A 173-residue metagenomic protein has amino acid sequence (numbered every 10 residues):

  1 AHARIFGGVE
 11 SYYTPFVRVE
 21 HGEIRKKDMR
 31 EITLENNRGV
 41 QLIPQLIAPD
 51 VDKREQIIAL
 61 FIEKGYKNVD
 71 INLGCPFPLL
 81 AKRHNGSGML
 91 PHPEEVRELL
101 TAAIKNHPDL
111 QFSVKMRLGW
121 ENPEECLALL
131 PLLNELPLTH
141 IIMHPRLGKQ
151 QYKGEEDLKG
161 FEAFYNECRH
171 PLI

Functional and structural regions predicted by a protein language model:
A1-I173: Flavin-dependent oxidoreductase catalytic cores
